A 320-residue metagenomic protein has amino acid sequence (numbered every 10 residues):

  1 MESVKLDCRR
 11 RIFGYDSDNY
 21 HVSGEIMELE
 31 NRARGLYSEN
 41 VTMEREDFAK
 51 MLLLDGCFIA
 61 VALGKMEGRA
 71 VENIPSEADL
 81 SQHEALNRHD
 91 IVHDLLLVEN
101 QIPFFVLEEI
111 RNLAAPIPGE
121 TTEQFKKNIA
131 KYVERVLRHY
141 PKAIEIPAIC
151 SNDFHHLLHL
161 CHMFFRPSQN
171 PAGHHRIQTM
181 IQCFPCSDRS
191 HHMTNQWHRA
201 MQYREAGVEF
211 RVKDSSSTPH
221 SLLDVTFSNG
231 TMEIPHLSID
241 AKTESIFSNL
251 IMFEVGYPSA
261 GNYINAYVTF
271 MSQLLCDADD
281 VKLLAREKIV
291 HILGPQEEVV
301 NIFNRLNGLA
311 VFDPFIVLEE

Functional and structural regions predicted by a protein language model:
M1-E320: Acidic, Ser/Thr- and Pro/Gly-rich low-complexity regulatory segments
